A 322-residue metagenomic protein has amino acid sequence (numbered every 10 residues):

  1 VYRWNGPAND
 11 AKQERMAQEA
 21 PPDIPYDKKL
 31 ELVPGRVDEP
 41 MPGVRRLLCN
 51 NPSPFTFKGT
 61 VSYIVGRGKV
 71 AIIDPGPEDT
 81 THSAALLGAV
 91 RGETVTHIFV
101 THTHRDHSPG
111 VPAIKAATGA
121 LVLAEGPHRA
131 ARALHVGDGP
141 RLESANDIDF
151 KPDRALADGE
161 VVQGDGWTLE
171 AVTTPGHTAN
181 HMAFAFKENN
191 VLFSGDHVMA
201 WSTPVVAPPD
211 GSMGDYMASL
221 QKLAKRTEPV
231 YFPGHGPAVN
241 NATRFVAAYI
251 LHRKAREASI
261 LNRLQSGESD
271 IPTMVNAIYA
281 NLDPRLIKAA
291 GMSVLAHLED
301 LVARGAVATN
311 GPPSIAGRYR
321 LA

Functional and structural regions predicted by a protein language model:
V1-R15: N-terminal amphipathic/basic-hydrophobic helices that include classical n-h-c signal peptides and signal-anchor
L30-E93, A183-G195, A200: Conserved beta-strand hairpin/beta-sheet module of binuclear metal-dependent hydrolase folds, prominently
G43, L86, H235, I260 (+1 more regions): Residue-level signal for inorganic ion chemistry
T56-K58, P77-D165, N190: Active-site HxH/HxHxD metal-binding segment of metal-dependent hydrolases
V70-I72, P77-D79, L134-D153, V161-Q163 (+1 more regions): Metallo-beta-lactamase
T101-H107, H177, H235, H297: Histidine-centered divalent metal-coordination motifs
A120, R253, E257-L261, G291: Short, leucine-enriched amphipathic alpha-helices that occur as contiguous helical runs
N262-A322: C-terminal regulatory/interaction regions
